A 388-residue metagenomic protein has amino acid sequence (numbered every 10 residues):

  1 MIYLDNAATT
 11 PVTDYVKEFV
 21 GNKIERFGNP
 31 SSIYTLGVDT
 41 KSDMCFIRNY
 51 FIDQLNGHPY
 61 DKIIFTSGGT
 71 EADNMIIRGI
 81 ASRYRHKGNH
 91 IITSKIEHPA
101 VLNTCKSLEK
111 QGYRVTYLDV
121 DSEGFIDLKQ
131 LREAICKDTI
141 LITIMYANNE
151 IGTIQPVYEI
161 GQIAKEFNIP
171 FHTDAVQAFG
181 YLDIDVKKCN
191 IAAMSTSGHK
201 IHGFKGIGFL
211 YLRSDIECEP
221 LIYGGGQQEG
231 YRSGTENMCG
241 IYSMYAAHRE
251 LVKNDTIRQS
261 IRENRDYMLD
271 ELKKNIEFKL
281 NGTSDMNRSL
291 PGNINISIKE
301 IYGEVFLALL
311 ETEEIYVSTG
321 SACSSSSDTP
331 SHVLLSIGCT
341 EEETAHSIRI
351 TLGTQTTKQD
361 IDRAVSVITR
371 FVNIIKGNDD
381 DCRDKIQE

Functional and structural regions predicted by a protein language model:
M1-E388: Pyridoxal 5′-phosphate
